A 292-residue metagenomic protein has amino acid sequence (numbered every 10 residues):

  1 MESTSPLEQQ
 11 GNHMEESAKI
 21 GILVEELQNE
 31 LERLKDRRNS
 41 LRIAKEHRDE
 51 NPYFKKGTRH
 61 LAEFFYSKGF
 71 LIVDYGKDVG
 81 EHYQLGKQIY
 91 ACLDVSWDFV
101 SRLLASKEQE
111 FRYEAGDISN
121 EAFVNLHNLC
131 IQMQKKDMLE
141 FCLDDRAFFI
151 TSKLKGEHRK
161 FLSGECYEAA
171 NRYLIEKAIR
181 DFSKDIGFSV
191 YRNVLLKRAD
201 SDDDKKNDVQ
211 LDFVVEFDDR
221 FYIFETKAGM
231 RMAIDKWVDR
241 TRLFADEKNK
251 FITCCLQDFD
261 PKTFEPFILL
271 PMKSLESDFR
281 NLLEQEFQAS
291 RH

Functional and structural regions predicted by a protein language model:
M1-E2: N-terminal nucleotide-handling cores and adjacent loading/scaffold lobes of large enzymes and macromolecular assemblies
P6, E15-H292: Intrinsically disordered, low-complexity Ser/Thr/Pro/Gly-rich regulatory segments
